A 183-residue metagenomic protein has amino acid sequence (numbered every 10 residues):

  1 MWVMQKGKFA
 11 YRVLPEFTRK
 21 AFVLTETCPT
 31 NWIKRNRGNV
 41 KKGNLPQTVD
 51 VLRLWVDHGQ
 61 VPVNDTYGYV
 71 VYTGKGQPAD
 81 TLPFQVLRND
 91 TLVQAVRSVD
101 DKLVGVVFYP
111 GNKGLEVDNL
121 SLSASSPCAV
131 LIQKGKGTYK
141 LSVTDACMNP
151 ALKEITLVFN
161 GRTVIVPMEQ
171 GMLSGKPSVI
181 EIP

Functional and structural regions predicted by a protein language model:
M1-K20, L24: Polysaccharide-binding surfaces and accessory modules of carbohydrate-active proteins
G7-F9, D65-Y67, Y139: Structural beta-strand/beta-sheet cores of well-ordered domains, especially the beta-sheet scaffolds that support
T18-L103, Y109-P110, I155: Beta-strand-rich recognition/accessory modules
Y72-P183: Non-catalytic terminal regions with compositionally biased, polar/charged low complexity
